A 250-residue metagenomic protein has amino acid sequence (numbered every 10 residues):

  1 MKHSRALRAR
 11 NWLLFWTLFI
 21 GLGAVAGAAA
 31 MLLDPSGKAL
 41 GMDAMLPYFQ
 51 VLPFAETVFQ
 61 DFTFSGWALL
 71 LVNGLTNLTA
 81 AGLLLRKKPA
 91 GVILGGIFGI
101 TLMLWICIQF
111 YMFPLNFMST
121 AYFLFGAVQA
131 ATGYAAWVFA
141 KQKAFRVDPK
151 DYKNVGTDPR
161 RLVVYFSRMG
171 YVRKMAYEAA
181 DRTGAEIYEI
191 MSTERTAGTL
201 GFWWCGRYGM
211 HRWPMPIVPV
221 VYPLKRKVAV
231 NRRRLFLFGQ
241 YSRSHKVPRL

Functional and structural regions predicted by a protein language model:
K2-V155, Y177, A229, R243-L250: Topology signature of small-to-medium multi-pass alpha-helical membrane proteins
A131-L250: Active-site-proximal alpha-helix that buttresses catalytic centers in soluble enzyme cores
